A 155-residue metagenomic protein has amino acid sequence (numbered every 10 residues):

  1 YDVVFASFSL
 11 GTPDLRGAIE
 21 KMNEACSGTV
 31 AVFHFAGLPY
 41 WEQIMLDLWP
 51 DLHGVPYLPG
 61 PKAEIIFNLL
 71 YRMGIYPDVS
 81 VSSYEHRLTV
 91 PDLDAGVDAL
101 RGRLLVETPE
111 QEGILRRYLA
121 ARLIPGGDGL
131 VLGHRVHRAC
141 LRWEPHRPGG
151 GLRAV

Functional and structural regions predicted by a protein language model:
V4-F5: A conserved beta-strand element that flanks and buttresses the S-adenosyl-L-methionine
L10-S27: A short, conserved alpha-helix within the catalytic core of class I
G11-T12, A36-Y40, E85-H86: Short, catalytically relevant binding-site loops at active-site mouths
C26-Y40: Conserved beta-strand signature within the Rossmann-like core of class I S-adenosyl-L-methionine
A36-P56: Short, glycine-/aromatic-enriched active-site segment of Class I SAM-dependent methyltransferases
D51-A63, L104-V106: Acceptor-substrate binding/catalytic loop of class I
Y57-S80: Short alpha-helix
M73-V155: Conserved Class I S-adenosyl-L-methionine
